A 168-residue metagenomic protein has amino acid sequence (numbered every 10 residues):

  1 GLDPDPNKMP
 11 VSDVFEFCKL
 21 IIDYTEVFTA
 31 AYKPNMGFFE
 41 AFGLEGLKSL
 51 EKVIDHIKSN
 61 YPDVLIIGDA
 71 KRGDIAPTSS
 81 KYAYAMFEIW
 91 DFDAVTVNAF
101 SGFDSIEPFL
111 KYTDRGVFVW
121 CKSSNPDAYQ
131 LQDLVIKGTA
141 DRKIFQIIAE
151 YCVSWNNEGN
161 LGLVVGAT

Functional and structural regions predicted by a protein language model:
G1-P62, I66, E158-L161: Conserved N-terminal beta1-alpha1 strand-loop-helix module at the mouth
P4-K8, D74-G166: Conserved anion-binding
Y32, D69, V95: Conserved, mostly hydrophobic/aromatic
I67-D74: Short, conserved loop-to-beta-strand elements that form functional interface hotspots
